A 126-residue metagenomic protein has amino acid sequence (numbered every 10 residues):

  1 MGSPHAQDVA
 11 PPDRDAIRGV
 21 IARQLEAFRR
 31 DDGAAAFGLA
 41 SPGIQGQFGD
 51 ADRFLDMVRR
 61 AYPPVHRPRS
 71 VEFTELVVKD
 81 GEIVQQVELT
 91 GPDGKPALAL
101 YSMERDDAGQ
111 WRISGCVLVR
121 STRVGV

Functional and structural regions predicted by a protein language model:
M1-R30: Short, low-complexity N-terminal intrinsically disordered segments enriched in polar/charged residues
S3-A6, E26, G38, D56 (+1 more regions): Generic detector of well-ordered secondary structure
D8, D15-G19, G33-D80: Short solvent-exposed beta->alpha transition segments
Q24, R29, G33-A36, A40 (+1 more regions): Functionally constrained cores in energy, signaling, and assembly domains
E75-V126: Exposed beta-sheet edge and beta->alpha loop/turn motif
